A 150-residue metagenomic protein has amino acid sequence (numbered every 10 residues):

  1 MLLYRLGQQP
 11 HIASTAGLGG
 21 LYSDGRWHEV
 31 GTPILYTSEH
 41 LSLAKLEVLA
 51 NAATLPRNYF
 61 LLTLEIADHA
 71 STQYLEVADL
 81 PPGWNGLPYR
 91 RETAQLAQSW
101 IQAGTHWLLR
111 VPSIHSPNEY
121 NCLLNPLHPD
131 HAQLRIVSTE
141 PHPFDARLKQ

Functional and structural regions predicted by a protein language model:
L2-A16, W27-V30, L55-Q150: Active-site and NAD+-binding cores of ADP-ribose-processing enzymes
G31-T37: A short, exposed loop/beta-hairpin motif centered on an aromatic-Gly-Thr core
L41: Contiguous, structured surface segment used for ligand recognition
N51: Change "in soluble alpha/beta enzymes" to "in soluble alpha/beta proteins
